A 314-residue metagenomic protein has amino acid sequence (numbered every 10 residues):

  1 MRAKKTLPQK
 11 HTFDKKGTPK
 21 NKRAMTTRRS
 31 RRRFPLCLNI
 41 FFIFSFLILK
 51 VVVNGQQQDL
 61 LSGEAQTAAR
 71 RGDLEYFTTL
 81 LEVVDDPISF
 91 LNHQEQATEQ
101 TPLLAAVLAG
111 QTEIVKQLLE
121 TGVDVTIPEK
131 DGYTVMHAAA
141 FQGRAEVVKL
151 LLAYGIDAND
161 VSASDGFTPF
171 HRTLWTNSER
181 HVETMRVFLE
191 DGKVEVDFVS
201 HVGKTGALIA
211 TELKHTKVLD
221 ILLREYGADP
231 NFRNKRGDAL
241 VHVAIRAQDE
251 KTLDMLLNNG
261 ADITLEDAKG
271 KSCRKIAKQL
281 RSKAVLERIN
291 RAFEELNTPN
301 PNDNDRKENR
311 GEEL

Functional and structural regions predicted by a protein language model:
N39, V52-D85, A97-Q100, L108 (+3 more regions): Intrinsically disordered, low-complexity regulatory segments in ankyrin-centric signaling systems
Q56-E64, N259, A268-L314: Ankyrin-repeat-protein effector appendages
L61, T98-E99, G132, D165-G166 (+3 more regions): Start-of-repeat signature of ankyrin repeats
T67-G72, A105-Q111, A138-R144, R172-H181 (+3 more regions): Ankyrin repeat A-helix N-terminal signature
Y76, E113-I114, E146-V147, R180 (+4 more regions): Conserved ankyrin/ankyrin-like repeat signature
L81-S89, K116-D124, K149-D157, R186-V194 (+3 more regions): Ankyrin repeat domain, specifically the short helix-to-loop turn at the C-terminus of the second helix of each repeat
E95-Q96, E129, S162-A163, S200 (+2 more regions): Ankyrin repeat boundary/linker residues
